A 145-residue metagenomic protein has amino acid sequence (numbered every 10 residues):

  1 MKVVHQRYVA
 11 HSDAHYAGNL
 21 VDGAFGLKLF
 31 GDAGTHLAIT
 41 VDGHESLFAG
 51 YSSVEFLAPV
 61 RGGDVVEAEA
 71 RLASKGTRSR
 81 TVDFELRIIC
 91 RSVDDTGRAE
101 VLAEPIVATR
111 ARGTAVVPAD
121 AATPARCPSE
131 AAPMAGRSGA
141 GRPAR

Functional and structural regions predicted by a protein language model:
M1-L47, A108-R145: Hot-dog-fold acyl-thioester-processing enzymes
G34-K75, S79-R80, D94, I106: Hydrophobic beta-strand-centered segment that forms part of the acyl-chain substrate-binding groove
R61-G62, R71-R145: HotDog/MaoC-like acyl-thioester-processing domains
